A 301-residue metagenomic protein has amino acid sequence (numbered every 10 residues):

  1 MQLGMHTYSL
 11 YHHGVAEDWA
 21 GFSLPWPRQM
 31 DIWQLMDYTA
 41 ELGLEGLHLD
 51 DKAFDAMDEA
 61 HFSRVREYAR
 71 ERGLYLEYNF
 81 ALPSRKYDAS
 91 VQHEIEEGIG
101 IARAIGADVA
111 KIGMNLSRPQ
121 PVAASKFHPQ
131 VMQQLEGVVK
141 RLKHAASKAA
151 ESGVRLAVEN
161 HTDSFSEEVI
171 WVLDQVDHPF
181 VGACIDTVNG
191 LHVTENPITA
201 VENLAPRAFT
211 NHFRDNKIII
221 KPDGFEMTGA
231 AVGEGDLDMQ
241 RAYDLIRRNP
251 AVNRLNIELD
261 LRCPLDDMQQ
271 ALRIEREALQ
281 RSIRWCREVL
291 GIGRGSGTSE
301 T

Functional and structural regions predicted by a protein language model:
M1-A107, Q133, K140, H178 (+2 more regions): N-terminal pre-domain/capping segments
L3-S9, L47-L49, L76-F80, A110-I112 (+4 more regions): Hydrophobic faces of well-ordered beta-strands that scaffold small-molecule active sites in alpha/beta enzyme cores
L49-H61, P83-H93, Q120, N160-E167 (+3 more regions): Acidic-and-aromatic substrate-binding clefts and catalytic sites of carbohydrate-active enzymes
R70-R72, I105, E151-S152, P179 (+2 more regions): Helix C-cap/helix->beta junction micro-motif
A104-V131, S152-D163: Active-site groove signature of glycoside hydrolases
A124-L135, T228-G229, L272: Glycine-rich tight-turn/loop motif centered on a GG-T
K140-D236, Q240: Acidic/histidine-rich catalytic cores of soluble enzymes
N249, N253-A271: H/E-rich (His + Asp/Glu) clusters that bind or coordinate divalent metals
